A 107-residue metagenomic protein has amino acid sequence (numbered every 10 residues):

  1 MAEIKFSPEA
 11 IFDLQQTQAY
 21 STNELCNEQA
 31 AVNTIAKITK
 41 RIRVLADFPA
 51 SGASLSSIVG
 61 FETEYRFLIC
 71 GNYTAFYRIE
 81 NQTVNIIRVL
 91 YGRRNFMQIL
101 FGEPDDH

Functional and structural regions predicted by a protein language model:
M1-K37: Arg/Lys-rich, positively charged N-terminal/basic patches that mediate binding to nucleic acids
A2, Y65-R66, A75: Residue-level detector of beta-strand structural context in well-folded domains
P8, D13, R41-V44, F67: Residue-level recognition of specific faces of alpha-helices
Q18, T39-I42, R94: Residue-level detector of secondary-structure transition/capping positions
A19, C26, R43, D47-A50 (+1 more regions): Generic structural signal for secondary-structure transition and capping sites
R43-I69: A short, surface-exposed loop/turn module that caps and links secondary-structure elements
C70-T74, R78-H107: Enriched for short, Lys/Arg-rich terminal
